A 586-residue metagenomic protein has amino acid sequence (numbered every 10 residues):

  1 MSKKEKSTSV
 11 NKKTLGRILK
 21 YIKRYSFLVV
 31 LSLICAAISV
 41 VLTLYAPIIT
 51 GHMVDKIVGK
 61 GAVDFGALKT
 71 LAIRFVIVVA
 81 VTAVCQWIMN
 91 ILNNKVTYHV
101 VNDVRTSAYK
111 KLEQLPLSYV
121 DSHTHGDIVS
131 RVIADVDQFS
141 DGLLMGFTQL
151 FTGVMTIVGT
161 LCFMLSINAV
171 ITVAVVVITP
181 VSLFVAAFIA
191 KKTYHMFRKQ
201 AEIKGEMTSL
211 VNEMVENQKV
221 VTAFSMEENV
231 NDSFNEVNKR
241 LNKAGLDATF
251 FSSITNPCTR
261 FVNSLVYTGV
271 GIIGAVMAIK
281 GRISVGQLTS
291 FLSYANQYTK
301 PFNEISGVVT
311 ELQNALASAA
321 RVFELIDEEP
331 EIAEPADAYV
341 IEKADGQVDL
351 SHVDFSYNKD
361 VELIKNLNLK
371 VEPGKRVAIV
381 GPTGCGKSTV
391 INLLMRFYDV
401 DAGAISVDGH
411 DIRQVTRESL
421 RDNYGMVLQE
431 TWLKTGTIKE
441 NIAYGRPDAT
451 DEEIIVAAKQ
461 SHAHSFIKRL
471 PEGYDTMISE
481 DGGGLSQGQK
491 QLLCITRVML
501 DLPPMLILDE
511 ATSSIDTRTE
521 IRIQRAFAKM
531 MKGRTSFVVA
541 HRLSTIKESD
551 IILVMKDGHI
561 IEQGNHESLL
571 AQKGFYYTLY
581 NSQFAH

Functional and structural regions predicted by a protein language model:
S2-T8, Y98, T106-S130, A134-V136 (+6 more regions): Short intracellular "coupling" helices and adjacent cytoplasmic loop segments at the cytosolic face of multi-pass
T14, I22, V54, M89 (+3 more regions): Juxtamembrane loop-to-helix connectors within ABC transporter transmembrane domains
V29-I88, L92, S166-V170, G281-V285: Transmembrane helix-loop-helix hairpins at lipid-water interfaces of multipass membrane proteins, especially the type-1
P47, G51, A80-Q86, F147-A190 (+2 more regions): A hydrophobic transmembrane-helix motif
L117-S118, A134-L143, F147, M155 (+6 more regions): An intracellular "coupling" helix at the cytosolic face of ABC transporter transmembrane type-1 domains
M226, F250, Y267, Q297-L325: Cytosolic ends of transmembrane helices, especially the final helix of ABC transmembrane type-1 domains
D327, E334-P335, I341-H586: ABC-type nucleotide-binding domain
